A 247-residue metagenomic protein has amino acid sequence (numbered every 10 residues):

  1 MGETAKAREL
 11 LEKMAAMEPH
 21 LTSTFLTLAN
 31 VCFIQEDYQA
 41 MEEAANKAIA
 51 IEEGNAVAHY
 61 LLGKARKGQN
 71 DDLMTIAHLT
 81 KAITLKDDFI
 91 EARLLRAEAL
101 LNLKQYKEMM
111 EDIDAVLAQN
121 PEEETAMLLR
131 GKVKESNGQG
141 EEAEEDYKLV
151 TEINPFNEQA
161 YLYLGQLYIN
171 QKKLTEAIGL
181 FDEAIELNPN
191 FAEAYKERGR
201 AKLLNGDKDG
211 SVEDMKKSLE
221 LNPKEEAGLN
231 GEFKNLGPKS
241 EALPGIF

Functional and structural regions predicted by a protein language model:
M1-K13, I34-K47, G68-K81, L103-A115 (+3 more regions): Structural signature of tandem alpha-helical TPR/SEL1-like repeats, specifically the intra-repeat loop/turn
T22-S23, Y38, A56-V57, I90-E91 (+4 more regions): Helix-start (N-cap) detector for alpha-helical repeat units in TPR-like alpha-solenoids, especially tetratricopeptide
T27, L61, L95, L129 (+3 more regions): Canonical tetratricopeptide repeat
Y60, A65, A92, V133 (+2 more regions): Extended, hydrophobic/aromatic-rich amphipathic alpha-helical segments that build helical scaffolds
T84, L94-L95: Acidic, serine/threonine- and glycine-rich low-complexity intrinsically disordered segments that serve as flexible
L203-L204, D209-F247: Terminal, low-structured helical/coil segments at or just beyond the last alpha-helical repeat
